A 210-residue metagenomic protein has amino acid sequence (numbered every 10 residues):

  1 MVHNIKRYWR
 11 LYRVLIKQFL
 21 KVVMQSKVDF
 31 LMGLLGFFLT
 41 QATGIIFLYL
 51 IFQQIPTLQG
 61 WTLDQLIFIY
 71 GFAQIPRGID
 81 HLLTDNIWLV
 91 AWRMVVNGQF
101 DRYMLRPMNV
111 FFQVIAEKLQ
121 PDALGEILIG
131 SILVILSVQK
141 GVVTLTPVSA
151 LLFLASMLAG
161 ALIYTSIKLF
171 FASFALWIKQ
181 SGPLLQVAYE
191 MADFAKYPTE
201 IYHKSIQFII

Functional and structural regions predicted by a protein language model:
M1-I210: Hydrophobic transmembrane alpha-helices and immediately adjacent juxtamembrane helices of multi-pass inner-membrane
